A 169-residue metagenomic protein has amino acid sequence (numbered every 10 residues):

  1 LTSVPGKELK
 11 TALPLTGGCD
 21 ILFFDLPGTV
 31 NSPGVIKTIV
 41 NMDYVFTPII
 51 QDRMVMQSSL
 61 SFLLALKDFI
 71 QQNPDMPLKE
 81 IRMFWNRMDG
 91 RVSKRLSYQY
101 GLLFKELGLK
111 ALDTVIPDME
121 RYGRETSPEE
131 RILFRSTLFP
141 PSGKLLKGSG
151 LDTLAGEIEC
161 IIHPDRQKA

Functional and structural regions predicted by a protein language model:
L1-A12, G18: Nucleotide-state-sensitive switch-loop elements of NTP-binding domains
P14-V35: Switch II (G3) loop of P-loop NTPases
F24, T47, M83-W85: Structural beta-sheet core signal
T29-N31, R53-V55, F69, R91: Catalytic P-loop NTPase motifs of RecA-like helicase/translocase cores
P33-R53: Inter-motif core of Ras-like GTPase G domains
S59-D75: Conserved C-terminal guanine-recognition region of P-loop GTPase G domains, centered on the G4
R87-S136: Beta-strand-loop-alpha "switch" segments that mediate conformational coupling across diverse proteins
L133-A169: NTP-binding/hydrolysis catalytic cores, primarily Walker-type P-loop NTPases
